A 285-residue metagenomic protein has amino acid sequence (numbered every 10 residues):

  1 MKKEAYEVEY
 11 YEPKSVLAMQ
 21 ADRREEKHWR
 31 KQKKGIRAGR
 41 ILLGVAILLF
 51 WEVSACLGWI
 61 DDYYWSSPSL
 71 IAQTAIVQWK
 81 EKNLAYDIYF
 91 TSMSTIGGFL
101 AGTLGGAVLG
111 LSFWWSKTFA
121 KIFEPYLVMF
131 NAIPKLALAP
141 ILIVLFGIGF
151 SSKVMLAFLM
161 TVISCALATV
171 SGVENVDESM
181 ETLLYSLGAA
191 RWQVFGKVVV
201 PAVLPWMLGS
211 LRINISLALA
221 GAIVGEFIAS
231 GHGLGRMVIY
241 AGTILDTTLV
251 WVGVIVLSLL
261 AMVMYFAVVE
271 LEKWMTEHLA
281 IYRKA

Functional and structural regions predicted by a protein language model:
M1-G35, V77: Membrane-topology segments of multi-pass transport proteins
R24-A55: N-terminal signal-anchor/first transmembrane alpha helix
E25-K33, L57-L100: Periplasmic/extracellular loop-to-transmembrane helix junction in inner-membrane transport proteins
G97-L127: Transmembrane-helix boundary motif in ABC transporter permease subunits
K117, V252-A285: C-terminal transmembrane helix and the adjacent membrane-cytosol boundary/short C-terminal tail of inner/organellar
V128-S164, S171-G172: Generic hydrophobic transmembrane alpha-helix motif, especially the helices
I133, V173-S179, L183-V203, T243: Short helix-to-coil transition segments within interhelical loops that connect adjacent transmembrane helices
M155-L159, W192-G225, V252: Transmembrane alpha-helices
